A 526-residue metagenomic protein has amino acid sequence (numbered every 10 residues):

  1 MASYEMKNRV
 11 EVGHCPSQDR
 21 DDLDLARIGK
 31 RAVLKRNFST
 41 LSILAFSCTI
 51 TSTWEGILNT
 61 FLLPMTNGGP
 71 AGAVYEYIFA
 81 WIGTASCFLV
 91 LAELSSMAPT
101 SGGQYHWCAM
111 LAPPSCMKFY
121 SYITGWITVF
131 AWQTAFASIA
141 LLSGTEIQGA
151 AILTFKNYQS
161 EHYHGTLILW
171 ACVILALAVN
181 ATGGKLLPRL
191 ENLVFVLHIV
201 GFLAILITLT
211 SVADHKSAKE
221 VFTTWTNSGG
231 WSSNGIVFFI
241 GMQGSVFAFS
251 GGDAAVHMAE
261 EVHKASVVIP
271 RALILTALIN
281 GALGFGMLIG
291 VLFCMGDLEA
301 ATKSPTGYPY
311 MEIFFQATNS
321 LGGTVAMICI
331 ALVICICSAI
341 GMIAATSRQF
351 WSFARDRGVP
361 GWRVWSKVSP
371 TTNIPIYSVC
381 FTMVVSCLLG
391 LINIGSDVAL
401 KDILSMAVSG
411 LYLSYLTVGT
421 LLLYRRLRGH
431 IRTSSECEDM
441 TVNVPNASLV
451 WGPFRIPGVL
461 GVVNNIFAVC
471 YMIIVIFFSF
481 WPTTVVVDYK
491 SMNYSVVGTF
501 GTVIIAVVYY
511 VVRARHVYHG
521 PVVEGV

Functional and structural regions predicted by a protein language model:
M1-P70, T84, L89, T224 (+2 more regions): Membrane-interface "cap" regions at the ends of multi-pass membrane proteins
N59, A85-V173, L177, A339-Q349 (+1 more regions): Hydrophobic transmembrane alpha-helices that form the core helical bundles of multi-pass secondary transporters
Y77, S121, A151-G184, F202-I205 (+3 more regions): Transmembrane alpha-helical segments of multi-pass small-molecule transport proteins
H106-M117, I152-L153, L278-I340, V359-A407: TM-loop-TM module centered on a large, flexible mid-protein loop between adjacent transmembrane helices in multi-pass
N157-H164, N192, V196-T318, T324: Helix-loop-helix junctions that connect adjacent transmembrane segments in multi-pass membrane transporters
H164, R363-I376, Y415-V497: C-terminal membrane-solvent junction of multi-pass transporters and transport-like membrane proteins
H164-T223, S250, L273-A277, L404-T417 (+2 more regions): Membrane-interface loop-to-helix entry segments
I205-V212, L400-T417, I456-V526: A generic transmembrane alpha-helix motif of multi-pass inner-membrane proteins
